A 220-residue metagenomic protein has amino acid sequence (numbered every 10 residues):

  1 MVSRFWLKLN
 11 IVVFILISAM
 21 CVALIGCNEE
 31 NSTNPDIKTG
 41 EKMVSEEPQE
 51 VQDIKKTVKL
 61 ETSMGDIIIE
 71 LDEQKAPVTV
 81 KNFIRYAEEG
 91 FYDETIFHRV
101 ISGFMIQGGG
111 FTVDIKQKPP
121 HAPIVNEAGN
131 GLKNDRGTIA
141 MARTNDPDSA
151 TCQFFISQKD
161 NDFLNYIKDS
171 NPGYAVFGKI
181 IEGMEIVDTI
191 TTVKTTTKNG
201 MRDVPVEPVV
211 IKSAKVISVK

Functional and structural regions predicted by a protein language model:
V2-K220: Cyclophilin-like peptidyl-prolyl cis-trans isomerases
